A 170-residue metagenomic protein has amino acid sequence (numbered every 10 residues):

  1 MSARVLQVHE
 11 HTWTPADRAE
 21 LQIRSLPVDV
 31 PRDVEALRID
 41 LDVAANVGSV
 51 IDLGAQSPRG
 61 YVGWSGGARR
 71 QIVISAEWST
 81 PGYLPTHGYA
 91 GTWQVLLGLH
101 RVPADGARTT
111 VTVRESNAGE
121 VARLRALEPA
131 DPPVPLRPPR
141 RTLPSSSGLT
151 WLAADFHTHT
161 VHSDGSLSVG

Functional and structural regions predicted by a protein language model:
M1-A44, R140-S145: Solvent-exposed, flexible loop/coil segments flanking beta-strands in beta-rich domains
A3-A19, D42-T80, A90, A122-R125: Surface-exposed beta-strand/loop patches in noncatalytic accessory domains and peripheral targeting/linker segments
R24, S79-G82: Short alpha-helical segments and helix-capping/turn motifs at coil-helix boundaries
D29, D40-D42, G54, L96-G98 (+1 more regions): Residue-level recognition of well-ordered beta-strand positions that form the cores of beta-sheet-rich folds across
E35-L41, L84-A107: Noncatalytic modules at the cell exterior or secretory-pathway interfaces, chiefly beta-strand-rich lectin/adhesion
S49-I51, P103-R114: Edge beta-strands of jelly-roll/beta-sandwich modules across compartments, strongly enriched in secreted/luminal
E115-E120: Extracellular interdomain linker/stem segments of modular secreted and single-pass surface proteins
L127-G170: An N-terminally biased module of ancient metal coordination in phosphate/nucleic-acid-related enzymes
